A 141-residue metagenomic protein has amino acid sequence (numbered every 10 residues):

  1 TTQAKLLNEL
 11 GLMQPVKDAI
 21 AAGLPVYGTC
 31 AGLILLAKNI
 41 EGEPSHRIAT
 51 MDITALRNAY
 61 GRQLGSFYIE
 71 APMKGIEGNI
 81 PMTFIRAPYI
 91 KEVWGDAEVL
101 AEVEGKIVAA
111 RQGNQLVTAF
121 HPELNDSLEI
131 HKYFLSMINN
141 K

Functional and structural regions predicted by a protein language model:
T1, G32, E123: Short glycine-rich anion-binding loops that position phosphate/pyrophosphate groups of nucleotides and phosphorylated
T1-G28, L36-N39: Flexible gly/pro-rich beta->alpha loop and the following alpha-helix that scaffold active-site loops
Q3-L6, L36-N39, S45, W94-G95 (+1 more regions): Short glycine-/acidic-enriched loop or helix-start segments at secondary-structure transitions that form or flank
A4, P25-V26, I48, M82 (+1 more regions): A residue-level structural signature of the nucleotidyltransferase/glycosyltransferase Rossmann-like core
T29-A31, M51, R86, F120: A secondary-structure boundary/capping signal
E41-K106: Pocket-forming structural segment of enzyme catalytic cores
S66, R86-K141: C-terminal and late-domain segments of enzyme folds
